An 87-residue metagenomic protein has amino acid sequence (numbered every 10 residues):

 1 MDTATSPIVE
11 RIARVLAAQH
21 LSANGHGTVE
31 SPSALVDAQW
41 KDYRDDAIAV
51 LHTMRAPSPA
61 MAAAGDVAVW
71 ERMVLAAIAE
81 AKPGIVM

Functional and structural regions predicted by a protein language model:
D2-L35, A49-E71, A81-M87: Amphipathic alpha-helical oligomerization segments
D42-A47: Extracellular interaction modules
V74: Long, structured ligand/cofactor-binding scaffold of large enzymes
